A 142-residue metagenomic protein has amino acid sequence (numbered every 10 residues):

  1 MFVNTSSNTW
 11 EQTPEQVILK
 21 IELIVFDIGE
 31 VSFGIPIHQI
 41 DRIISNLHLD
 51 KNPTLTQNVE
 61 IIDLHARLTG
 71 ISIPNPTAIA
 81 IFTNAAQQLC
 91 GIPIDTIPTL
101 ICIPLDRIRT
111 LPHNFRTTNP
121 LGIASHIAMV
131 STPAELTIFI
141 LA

Functional and structural regions predicted by a protein language model:
M1-A142: An acidic, low-aromatic, low-complexity terminal/linker signal
